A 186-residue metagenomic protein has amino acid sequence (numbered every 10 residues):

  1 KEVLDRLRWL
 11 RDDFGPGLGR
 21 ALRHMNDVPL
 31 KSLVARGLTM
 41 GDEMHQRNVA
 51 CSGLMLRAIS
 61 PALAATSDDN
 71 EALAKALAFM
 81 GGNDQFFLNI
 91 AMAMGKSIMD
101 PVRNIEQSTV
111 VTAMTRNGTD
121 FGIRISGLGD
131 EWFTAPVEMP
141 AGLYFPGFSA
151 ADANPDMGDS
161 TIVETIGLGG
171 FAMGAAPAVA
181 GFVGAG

Functional and structural regions predicted by a protein language model:
K1-E43: Small-residue-rich
V3, V28, V34, V49 (+6 more regions): Extended aliphatic helical segments
L10-G15, L143-Y144, D159-S160: Generic detector of bulky aromatic hydrophobic side chains
P16-R20, R57, M173: Generic structural signal for well-ordered, non-membrane alpha-helices
P29, D68-E71, G186: Alpha-helix capping and helix-coil boundary motifs
L38-M157: Accessory "access/gating" subregions that flank catalytic or transport cores
F145-G186: Hydrophobic alpha-helical bundle architecture
